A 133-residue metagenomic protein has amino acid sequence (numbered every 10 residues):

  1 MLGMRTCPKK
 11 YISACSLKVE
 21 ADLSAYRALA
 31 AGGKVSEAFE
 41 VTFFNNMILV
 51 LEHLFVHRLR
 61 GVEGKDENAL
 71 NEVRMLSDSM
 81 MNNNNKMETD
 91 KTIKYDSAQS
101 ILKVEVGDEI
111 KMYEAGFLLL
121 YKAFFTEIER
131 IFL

Functional and structural regions predicted by a protein language model:
M1-R27: N-terminal leader/targeting peptides and immediately adjacent processing regions
G3, K10, A31, V35 (+6 more regions): Generic preference for well-ordered secondary structure
L17-G64, N68, L118: Short, contiguous, well-structured surface segments enriched in hydrophobic/aromatic residues
D22, E37-E40, D66, D78 (+4 more regions): Acidic-enriched, low-complexity/disordered segments with a strong bias for Aspartate over Glutamate
Y26-A31, K91-A98: Low-complexity, polar-biased intrinsically disordered regions enriched in Pro/Ser/Thr/Gly
L49-V56, Y95-L133: Amphipathic, Lys/Arg-enriched alpha-helical patches that create a basic surface for binding polyanionic ligands
R60-G64, N85-I93: Short, solvent-exposed secondary-structure capping/transition elements
L70-D90: Histidine-centered, metal-coordinating catalytic motifs and their short helical/loop contexts
